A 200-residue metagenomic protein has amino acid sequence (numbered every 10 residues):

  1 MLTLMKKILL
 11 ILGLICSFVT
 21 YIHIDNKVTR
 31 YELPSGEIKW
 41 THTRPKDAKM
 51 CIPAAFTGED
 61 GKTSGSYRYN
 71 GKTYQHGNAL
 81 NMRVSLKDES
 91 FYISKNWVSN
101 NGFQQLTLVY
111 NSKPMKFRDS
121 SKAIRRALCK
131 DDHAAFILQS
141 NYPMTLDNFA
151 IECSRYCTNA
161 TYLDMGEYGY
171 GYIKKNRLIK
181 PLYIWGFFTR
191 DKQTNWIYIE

Functional and structural regions predicted by a protein language model:
L2, I8-L12, C16-E200: Gly/Ser/Thr/Pro-rich low-complexity, intrinsically disordered segments
